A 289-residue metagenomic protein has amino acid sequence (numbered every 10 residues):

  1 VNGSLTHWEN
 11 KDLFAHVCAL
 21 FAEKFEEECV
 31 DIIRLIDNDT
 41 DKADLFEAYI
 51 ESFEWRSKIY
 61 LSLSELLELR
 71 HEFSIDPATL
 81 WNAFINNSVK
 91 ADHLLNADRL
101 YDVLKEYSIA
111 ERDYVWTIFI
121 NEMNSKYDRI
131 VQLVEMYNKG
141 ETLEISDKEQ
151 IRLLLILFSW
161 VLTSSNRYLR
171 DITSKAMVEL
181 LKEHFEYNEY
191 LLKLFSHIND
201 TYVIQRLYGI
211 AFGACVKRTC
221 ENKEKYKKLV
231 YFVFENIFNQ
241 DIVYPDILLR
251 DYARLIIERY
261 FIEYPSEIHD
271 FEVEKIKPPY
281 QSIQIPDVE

Functional and structural regions predicted by a protein language model:
V1, E141-D200, R206-G209: Extended amphipathic alpha-helical scaffold segments
V1-Q150, A214-E289: Long internal repeat-built scaffold domains in very large eukaryotic proteins
